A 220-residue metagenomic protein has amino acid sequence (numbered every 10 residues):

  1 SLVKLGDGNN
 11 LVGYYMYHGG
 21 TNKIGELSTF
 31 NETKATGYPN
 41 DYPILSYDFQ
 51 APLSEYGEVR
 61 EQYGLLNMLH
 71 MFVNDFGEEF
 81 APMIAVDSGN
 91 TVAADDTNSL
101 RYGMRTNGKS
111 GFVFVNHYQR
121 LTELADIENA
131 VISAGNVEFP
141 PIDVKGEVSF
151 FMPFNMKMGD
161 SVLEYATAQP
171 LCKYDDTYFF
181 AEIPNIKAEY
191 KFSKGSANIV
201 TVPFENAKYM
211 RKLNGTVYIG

Functional and structural regions predicted by a protein language model:
L2-G220: Carbohydrate-binding surfaces of carbohydrate-active enzymes
